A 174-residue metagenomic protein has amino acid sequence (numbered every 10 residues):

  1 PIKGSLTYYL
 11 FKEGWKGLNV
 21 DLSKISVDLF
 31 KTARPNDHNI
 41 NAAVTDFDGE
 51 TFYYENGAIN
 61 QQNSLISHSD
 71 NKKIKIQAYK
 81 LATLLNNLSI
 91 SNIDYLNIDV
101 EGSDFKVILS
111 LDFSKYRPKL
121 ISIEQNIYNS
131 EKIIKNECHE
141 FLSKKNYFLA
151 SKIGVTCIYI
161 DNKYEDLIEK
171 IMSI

Functional and structural regions predicted by a protein language model:
P1-I174: Phosphate/nucleotide-binding beta-alpha loop and adjacent structural elements of enzyme active sites
